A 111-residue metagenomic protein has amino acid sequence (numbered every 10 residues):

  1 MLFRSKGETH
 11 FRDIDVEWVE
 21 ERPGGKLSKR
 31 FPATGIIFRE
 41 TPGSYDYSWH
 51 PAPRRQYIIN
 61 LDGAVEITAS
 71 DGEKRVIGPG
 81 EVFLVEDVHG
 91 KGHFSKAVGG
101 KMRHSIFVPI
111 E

Functional and structural regions predicted by a protein language model:
S5-W49, R103, E111: A short glycine-rich, His/Asp/Glu-containing loop-to-beta-strand
R22, K91-A97: Short, Lys/Arg- and Gly-enriched loop/turn segments at beta-strand edges
K26-R30, D46-A52, T68-A69, R75-V76 (+1 more regions): Short histidine-centered beta-strand/loop micro-motifs that create catalytic or ligand/metal-coordination sites
I36, D46-Y47, A64-T68, V82: Short beta-strand segments in beta-sandwich/barrel cores
E40, S70-V88: Short acidic-glycine-tyrosine-enriched beta hairpin
E40-P42, H50-I67, P109: Short, conserved beta-strand element in jelly-roll/cupin
L84-V88, V98-E111: A short hydrophobic beta-strand segment most commonly corresponding to one strand of the jelly-roll/cupin
